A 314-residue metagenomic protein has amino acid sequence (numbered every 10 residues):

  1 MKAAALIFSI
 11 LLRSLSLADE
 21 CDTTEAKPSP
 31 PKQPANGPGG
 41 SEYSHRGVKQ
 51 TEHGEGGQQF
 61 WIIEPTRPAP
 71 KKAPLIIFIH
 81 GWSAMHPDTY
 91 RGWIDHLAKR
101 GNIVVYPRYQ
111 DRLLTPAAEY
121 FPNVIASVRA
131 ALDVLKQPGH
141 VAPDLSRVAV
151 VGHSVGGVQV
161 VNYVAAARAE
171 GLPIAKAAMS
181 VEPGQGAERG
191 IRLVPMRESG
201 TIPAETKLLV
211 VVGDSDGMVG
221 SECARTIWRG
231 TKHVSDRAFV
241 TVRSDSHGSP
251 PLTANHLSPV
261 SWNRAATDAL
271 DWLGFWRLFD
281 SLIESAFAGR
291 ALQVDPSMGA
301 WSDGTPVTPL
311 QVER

Functional and structural regions predicted by a protein language model:
D19-K71: N-terminal cap/lid segment of alpha/beta-hydrolase-fold proteins
C21-D22, M218-R314: C-terminal catalytic-base region of ester-bond hydrolases, centering on the histidine of the charge-relay
R67-K71, A118-S154: Gly/Ser-rich "nucleophile elbow"/oxyanion-hole loop immediately N-terminal to the catalytic nucleophile in hydrolases
K72-G81: Short beta-strand element of the alpha/beta-hydrolase
D88-V105: Short amphipathic alpha-helix adjacent to the substrate-entry channel of hydrolases
G152-N162: Glycine-rich nucleophile elbow surrounding the catalytic serine of serine-hydrolase chemistry
Y163-A175: Conserved hydrolase catalytic core segment
P173-H247: The feature captures the conserved acid-bearing segment of alpha/beta-hydrolase catalytic domains
